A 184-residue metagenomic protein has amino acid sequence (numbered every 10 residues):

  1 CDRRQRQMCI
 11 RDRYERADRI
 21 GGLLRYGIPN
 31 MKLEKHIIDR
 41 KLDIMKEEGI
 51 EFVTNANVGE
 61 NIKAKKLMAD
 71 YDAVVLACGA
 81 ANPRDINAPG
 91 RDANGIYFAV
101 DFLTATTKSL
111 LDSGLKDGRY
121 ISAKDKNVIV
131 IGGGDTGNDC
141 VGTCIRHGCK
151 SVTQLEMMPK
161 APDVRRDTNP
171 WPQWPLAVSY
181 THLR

Functional and structural regions predicted by a protein language model:
C1-R6, I10, H182: Single conserved hydrophobic/aromatic residue that forms the stacking wall/gate of nucleotide- or nucleobase-binding
R3, M68-A69, S122-A123: A short, aliphatic-rich alpha-helical micro-motif
R4-Q7, R16-A17, L24-M31, A73 (+1 more regions): Fe-S ferredoxin-like electron-transfer domains and their immediately adjacent linker/connector regions across
R11, V74, V152: Hydrophobic anchor at the start of a short beta-strand that flanks the dinucleotide cofactor-binding loop
R13, F52-T54, Q154: A structural preference for short, hydrophobic beta-strand core positions in alpha/beta folds
R19, L23-I50, N55: Conserved nucleotide-cofactor-binding alpha/beta core module
I20, A81-P83, A88-T106, L110-R184: Dinucleotide-binding/catalytic capping subdomain of oxidoreductase cores
I44-I86: Feature captures the FAD/FMN-dependent oxidoreductase FAD-binding
